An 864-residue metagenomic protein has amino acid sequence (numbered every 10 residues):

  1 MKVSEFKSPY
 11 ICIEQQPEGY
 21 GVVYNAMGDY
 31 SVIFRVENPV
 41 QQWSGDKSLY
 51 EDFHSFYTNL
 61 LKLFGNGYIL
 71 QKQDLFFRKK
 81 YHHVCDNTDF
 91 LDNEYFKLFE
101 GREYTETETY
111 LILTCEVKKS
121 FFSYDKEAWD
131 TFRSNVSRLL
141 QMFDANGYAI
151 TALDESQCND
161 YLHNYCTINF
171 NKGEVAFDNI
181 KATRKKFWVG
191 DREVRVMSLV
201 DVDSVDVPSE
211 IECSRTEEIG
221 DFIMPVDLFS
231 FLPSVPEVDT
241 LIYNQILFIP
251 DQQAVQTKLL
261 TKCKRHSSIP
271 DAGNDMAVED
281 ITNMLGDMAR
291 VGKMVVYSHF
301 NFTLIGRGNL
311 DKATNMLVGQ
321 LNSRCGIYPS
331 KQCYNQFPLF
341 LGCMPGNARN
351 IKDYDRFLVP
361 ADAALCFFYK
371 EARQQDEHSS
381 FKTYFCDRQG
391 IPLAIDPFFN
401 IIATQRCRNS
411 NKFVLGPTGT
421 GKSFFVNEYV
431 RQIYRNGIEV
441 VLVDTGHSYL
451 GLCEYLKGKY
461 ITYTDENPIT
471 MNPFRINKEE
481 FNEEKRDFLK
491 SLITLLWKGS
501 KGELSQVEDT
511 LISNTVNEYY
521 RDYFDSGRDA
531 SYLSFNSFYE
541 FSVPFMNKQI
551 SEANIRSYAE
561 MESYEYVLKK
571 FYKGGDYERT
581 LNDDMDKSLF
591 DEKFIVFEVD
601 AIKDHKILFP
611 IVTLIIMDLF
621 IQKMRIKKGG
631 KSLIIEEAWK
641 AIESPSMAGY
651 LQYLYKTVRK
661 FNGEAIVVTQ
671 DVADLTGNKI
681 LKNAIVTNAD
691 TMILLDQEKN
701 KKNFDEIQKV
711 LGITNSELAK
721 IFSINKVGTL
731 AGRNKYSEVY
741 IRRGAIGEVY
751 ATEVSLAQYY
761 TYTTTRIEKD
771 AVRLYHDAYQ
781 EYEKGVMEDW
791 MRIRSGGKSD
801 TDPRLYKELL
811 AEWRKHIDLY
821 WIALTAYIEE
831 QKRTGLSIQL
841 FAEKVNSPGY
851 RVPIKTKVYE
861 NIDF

Functional and structural regions predicted by a protein language model:
M1-E371: Extended, folded cores of ATP/NTP-driven motor/assembly subunits in large transport and secretion machines
K2-P9, D160, N164-D271, N335-K370 (+3 more regions): C-terminal regions of RecA-like/P-loop NTPase motor modules
Y50-L63, F337-L393, F399, T445-K459 (+8 more regions): P-loop NTPase motor domains
G65-N66, T107, I438, K457-G458 (+3 more regions): Short glycine-/polar-rich loops that comprise or flank the Walker A/P-loop and associated switch/sensor motifs
V414: Hydrophobic anchor at the beta1->P-loop junction of P-loop NTPases
K422: Conserved lysine of the Walker
F425: Hydrophobic positions on the alpha1 helix immediately C-terminal to the Walker A/P-loop
R431-V441, L456: Post-Walker A helix-loop "phosphate-sensing" segment adjacent to the P-loop in P-loop NTPases
